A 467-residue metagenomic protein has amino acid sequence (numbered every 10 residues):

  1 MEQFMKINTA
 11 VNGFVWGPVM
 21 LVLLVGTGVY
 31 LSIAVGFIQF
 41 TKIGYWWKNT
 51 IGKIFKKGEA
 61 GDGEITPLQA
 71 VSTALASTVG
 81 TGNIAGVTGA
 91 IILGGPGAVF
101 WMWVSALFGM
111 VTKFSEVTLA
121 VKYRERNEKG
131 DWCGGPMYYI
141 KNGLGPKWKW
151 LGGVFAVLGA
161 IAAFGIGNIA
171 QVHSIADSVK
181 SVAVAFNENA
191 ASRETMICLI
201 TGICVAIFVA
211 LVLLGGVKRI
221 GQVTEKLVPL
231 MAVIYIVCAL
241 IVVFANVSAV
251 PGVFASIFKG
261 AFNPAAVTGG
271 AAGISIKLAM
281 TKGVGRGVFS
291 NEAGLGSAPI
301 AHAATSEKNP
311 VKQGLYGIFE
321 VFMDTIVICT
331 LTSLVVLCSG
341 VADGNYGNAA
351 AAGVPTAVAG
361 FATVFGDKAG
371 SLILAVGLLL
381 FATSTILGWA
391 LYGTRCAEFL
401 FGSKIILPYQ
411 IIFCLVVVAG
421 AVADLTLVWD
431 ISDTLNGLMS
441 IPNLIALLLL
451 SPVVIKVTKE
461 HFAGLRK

Functional and structural regions predicted by a protein language model:
M1-T81, I91-A98, G109, F244 (+2 more regions): N-terminal alpha-helical transmembrane segments of multi-pass membrane transport and channel/translocase proteins
Q3-F4, A34-Q39, G82-V87, P96 (+7 more regions): Transmembrane helix-loop junctions in multi-pass membrane proteins
L21-G26, W103, G152-V157, A183-G215 (+4 more regions): Transmembrane alpha-helical segments of multi-pass small-molecule transport proteins
L23-T27, A34-W47, V172-V179, I197-F258 (+3 more regions): Membrane-interface loop-to-helix entry segments
L31-S32, S105-G130, M137, K141-H173 (+2 more regions): Helix-loop-helix module between adjacent transmembrane segments
F37-P67, G89, G95-V99, W103 (+5 more regions): Flexible loop linkers connecting adjacent transmembrane helices in multi-pass alpha-helical membrane transporters
G58-I92, L119-G143, V154-A160, G273-F322: Alpha-helical membrane segments and immediately flanking helix-loop junctions that form or couple to the substrate/ion
E116-R124, E128, C238-S256, P264-A271 (+4 more regions): Extracellular/periplasmic helix-exit of transmembrane alpha-helices
